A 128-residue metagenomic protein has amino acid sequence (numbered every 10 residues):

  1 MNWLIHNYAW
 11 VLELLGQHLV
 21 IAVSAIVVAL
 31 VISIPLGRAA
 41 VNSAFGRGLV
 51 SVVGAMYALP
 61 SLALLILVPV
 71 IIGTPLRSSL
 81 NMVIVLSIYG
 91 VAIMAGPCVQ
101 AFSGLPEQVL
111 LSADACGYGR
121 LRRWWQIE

Functional and structural regions predicted by a protein language model:
M1-Y8, A40, W125: Short, membrane-interfacial amphipathic segments enriched in basic
H6, E13, Q17, R47-G54 (+2 more regions): Short amphipathic alpha-helical coupling elements at transmembrane boundaries
W10-I21, L65, P69-I93: Loop-to-helix entry region at the N-terminal start of transmembrane alpha-helices in multi-pass membrane transporters
V11-R38: Transmembrane alpha-helix signature in integral membrane proteins
L36-V68, G96-Q100: Cytoplasmic-entry segments and transmembrane alpha-helices of multi-pass inner-membrane transporters
N42-L49, R77-L80, R120: Membrane-helix interface segments
M82-E128: Membrane-cytosol interface at the C-terminal ends of specific transmembrane alpha-helices in multi-pass membrane
